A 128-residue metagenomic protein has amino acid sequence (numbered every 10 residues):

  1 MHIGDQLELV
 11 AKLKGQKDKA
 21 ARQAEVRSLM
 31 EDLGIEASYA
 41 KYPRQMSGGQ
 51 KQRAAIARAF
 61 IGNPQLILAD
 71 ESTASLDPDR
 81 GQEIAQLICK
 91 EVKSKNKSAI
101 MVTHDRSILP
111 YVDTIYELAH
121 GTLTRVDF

Functional and structural regions predicted by a protein language model:
H2-K12, Q23: Short helical segment in ABC ATPase nucleotide-binding domains corresponding to the A-loop/adjacent helical element
A21-L33: ABC nucleotide-binding domain "signature" region
K41-R44, G62: Conserved signature/switch motifs of ABC ATPase nucleotide-binding domains
I56: Hydrophobic anchor residue at the start of the ABC signature
I67-D70: Catalytic Walker B motif of ABC-type/P-loop ATPase nucleotide-binding domains
P78-R80: Helix N-cap at the start of a conserved alpha-helix in ABC-type nucleotide-binding domains
Q82-S94: Helical segment within the ABC ATPase nucleotide-binding domain
